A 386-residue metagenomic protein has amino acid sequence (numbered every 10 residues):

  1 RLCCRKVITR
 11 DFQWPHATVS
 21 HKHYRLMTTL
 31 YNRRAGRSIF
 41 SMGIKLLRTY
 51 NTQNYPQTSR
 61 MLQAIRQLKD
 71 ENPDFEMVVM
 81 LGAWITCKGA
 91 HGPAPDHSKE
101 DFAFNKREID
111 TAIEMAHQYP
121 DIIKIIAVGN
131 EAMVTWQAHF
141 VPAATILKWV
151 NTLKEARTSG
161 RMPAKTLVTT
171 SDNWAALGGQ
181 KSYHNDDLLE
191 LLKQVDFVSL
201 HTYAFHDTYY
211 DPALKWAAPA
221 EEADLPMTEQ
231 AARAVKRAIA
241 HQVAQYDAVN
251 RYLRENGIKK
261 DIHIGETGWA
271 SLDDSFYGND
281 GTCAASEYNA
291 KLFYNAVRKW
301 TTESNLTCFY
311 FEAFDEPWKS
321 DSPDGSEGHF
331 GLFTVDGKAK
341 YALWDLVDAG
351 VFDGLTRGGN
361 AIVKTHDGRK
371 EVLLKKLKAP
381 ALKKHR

Functional and structural regions predicted by a protein language model:
R1-A35, S41, K45: Boundary/entry segment of secreted carbohydrate-active catalytic domains
R1-L2, S275-R386: Aromatic-rich peripheral "rim/lid" segments of glycoside hydrolase catalytic domains that contact and position glycan
L2-R5, G36-S41, L62-E76, A112-I122 (+2 more regions): Acidic (Asp/Glu)-rich catalytic clusters
P15-A17, T52, G82-K88, V128-E131 (+4 more regions): Active-site beta-loop-alpha junctions enriched in small/polar residues
R25-M27, R48-M61, C87-A90, F102-N105 (+4 more regions): Acidic-and-aromatic substrate-binding clefts and catalytic sites of carbohydrate-active enzymes
L47, I126, V198, I264-E266 (+1 more regions): Conserved, mostly hydrophobic/aromatic
S59-T166, T170: Substrate-binding cleft of extracellular glycoside hydrolase catalytic domains
F102, A138-I264, A270, D274: Noncatalytic carbohydrate-binding groove/subsite architecture in carbohydrate-active enzymes
